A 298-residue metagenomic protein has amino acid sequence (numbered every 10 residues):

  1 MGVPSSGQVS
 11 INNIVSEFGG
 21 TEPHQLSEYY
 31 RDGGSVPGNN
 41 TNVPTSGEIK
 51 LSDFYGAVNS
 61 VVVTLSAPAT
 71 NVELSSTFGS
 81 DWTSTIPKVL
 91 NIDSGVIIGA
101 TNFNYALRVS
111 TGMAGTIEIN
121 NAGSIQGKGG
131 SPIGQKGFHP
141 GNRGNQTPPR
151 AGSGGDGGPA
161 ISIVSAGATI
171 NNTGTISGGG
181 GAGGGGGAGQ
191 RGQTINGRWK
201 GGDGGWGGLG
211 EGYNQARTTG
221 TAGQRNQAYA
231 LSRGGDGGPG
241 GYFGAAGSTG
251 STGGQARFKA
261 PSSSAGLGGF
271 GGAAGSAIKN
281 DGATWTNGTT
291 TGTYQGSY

Functional and structural regions predicted by a protein language model:
G2-Y298: Glycine-centric low-complexity repeats
